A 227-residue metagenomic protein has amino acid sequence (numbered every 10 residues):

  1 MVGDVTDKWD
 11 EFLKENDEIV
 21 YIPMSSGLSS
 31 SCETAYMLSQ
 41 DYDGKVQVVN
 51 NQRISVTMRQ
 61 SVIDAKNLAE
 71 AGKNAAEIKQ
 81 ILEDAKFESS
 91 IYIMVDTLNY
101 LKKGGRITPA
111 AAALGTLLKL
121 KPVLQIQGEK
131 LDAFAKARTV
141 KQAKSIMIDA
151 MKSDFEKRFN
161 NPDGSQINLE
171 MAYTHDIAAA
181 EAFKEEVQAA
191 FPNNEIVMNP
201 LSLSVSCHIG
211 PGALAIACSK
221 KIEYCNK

Functional and structural regions predicted by a protein language model:
M1-F12: Glycine-rich oxoanion-binding loops at beta->alpha junctions
E11-I19: Glycine-rich phosphate-binding loop signature in dinucleotide/nucleotide-binding domains
E18-I19, G27-Q47, R53-K227: Mixed-charge interfacial surface used for oligomerization/domain docking and macromolecular partner engagement
